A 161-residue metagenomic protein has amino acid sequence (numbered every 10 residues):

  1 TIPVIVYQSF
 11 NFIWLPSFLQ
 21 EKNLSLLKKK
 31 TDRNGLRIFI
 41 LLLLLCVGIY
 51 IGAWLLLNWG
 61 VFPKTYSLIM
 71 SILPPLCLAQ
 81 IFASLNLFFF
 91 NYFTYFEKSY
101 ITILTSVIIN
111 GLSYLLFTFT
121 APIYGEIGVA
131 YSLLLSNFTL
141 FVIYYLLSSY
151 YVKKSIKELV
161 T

Functional and structural regions predicted by a protein language model:
T1-F12, L41-L45, L76-A83: Transmembrane helix-bundle signature of multi-pass secondary active exporters and lipid flippases
T1-I5, S84-L87, N110-F117, N137-S148: Hydrophobic transmembrane alpha-helices of multi-pass small-molecule transporters
V4-S25, F90-Y95: Helix-loop junctions and terminal segments of transmembrane helices in multi-pass membrane transport/translocation
L19-Q20, L78-T105, S148: Membrane-interface junctions at transmembrane-helix termini in multi-pass inner-membrane proteins
S25-I40, V47-G52, M70-L73: Interfacial transmembrane-helix starts/ends
I38, L73-L76, Q80, S106-N110 (+1 more regions): Residue-level recognition of transmembrane alpha-helices in multi-pass small-molecule transporters/permeases
I51-I81, I127: Interfacial segments at transmembrane-helix termini and the short loops linking adjacent helices
S67, Y100, N110-V142, K154: Membrane-interface helix-loop junctions in multi-pass transport and translocation proteins
